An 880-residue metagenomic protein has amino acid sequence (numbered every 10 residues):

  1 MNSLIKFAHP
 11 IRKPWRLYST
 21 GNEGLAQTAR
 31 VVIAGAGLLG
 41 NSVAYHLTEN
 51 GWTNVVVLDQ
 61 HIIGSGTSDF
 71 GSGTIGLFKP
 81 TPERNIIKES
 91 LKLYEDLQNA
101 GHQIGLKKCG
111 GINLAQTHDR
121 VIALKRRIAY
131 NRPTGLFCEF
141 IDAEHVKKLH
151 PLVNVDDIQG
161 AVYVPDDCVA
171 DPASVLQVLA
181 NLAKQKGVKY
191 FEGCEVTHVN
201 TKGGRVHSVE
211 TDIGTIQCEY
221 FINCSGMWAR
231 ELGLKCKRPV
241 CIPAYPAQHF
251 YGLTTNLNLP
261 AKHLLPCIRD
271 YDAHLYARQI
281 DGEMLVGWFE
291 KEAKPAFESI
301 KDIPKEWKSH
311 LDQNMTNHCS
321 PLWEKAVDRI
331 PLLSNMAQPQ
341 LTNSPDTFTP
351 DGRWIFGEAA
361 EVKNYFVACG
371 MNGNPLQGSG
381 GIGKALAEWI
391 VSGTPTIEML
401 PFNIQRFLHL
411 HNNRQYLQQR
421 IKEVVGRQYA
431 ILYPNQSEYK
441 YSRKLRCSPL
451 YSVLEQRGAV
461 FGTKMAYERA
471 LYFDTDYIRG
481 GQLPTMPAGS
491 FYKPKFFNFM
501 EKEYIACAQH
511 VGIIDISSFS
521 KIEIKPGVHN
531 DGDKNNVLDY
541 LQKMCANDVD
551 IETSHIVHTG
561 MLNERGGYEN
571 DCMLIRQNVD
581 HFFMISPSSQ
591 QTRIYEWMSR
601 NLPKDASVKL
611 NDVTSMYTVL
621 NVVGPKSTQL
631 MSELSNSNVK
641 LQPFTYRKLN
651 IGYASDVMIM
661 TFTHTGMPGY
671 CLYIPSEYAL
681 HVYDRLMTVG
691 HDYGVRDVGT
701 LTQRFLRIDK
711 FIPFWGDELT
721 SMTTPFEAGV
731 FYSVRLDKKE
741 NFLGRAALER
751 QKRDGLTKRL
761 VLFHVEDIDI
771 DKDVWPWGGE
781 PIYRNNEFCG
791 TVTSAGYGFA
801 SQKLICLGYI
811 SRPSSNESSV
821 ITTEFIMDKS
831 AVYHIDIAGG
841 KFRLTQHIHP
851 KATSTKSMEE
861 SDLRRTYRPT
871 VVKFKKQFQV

Functional and structural regions predicted by a protein language model:
M1-A26, Q879-V880: N-terminal mitochondrial targeting presequence
F7, L93-D96, A100, Q116-E192 (+3 more regions): Flavin (FAD/FMN) cofactor-binding and adjacent substrate-gating region of FAD-dependent oxidoreductase domains
E23-L39, V56: Beta1/beta-strand and adjacent pyrophosphate-binding region of the FAD-binding site in flavoprotein oxidoreductases
S42, T74-G76, H198-N314, P321-N335 (+3 more regions): Flavin-dependent oxidoreductases
T48-D69: Glycine-rich FAD pyrophosphate-binding loop
G73-L149, D272-A277, E283, H310 (+2 more regions): Dinucleotide-binding Rossmann-like beta1-alpha1 core, especially the glycine-rich loop that anchors the ADP
D281, S309-P434, E438-S442: C-terminal catalytic lobe of FAD-dependent flavoproteins
I397, F407-V880: Glycine/proline-enriched, intrinsically flexible loops and inter-domain linkers
